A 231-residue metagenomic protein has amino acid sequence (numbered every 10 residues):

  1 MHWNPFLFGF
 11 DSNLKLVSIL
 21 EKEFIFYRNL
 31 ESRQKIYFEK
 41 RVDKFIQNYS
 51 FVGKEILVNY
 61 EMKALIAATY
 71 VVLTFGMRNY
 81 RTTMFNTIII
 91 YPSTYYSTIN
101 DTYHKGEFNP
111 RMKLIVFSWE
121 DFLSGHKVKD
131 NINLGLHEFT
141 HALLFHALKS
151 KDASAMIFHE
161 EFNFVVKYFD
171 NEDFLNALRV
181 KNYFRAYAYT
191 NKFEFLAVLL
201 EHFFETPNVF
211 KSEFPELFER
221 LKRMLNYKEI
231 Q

Functional and structural regions predicted by a protein language model:
M1-K105, P110, K211-E213, L217-I230: A metal-dependent hydrolase signature that marks the N-terminal structural subdomain at the beginning of catalytic folds
E31, K129-A147, A197: Active-site recognition of the HExxH zinc-binding catalytic motif
Y37, E61, D130, L134 (+1 more regions): Short, well-structured alpha-helical interface segments that form or flank functional binding sites
V42, L148-D152: Single-residue recognition of alpha-helix boundary sites
I46, I66-G76, S93-H126, D152-Q231: Metalloprotease/metallohydrolase-associated module, dominated by Zn2+-dependent proteases
T82, K127-V128: Short glycine/proline-enriched turns and hinge-like loops at secondary-structure junctions
N86-I88, K113-I115, I132: Generic beta-strand structural signal
